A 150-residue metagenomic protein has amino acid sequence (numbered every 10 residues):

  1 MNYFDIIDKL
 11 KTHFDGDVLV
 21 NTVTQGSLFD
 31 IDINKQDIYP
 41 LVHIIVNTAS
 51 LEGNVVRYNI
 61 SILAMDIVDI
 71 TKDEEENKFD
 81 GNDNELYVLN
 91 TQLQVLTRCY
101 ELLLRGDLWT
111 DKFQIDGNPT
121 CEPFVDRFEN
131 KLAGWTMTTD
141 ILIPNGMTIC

Functional and structural regions predicted by a protein language model:
M1-T12, L51-R57, D107-C150: Short, charged interaction patches at domain edges and termini
M1-V55, T110: Small/polar-rich, solvent-exposed N-terminal microdomains that initiate assembly or binding
I45, S61-M65, T138-L142: Residue-level recognition of well-ordered beta-strand positions that form the cores of beta-sheet-rich folds across
S61-D80: Short acidic, glycine/tyrosine-flanked loop/strand segments centered on an H-E-D-like triad
E74-Q92: Short histidine-centered catalytic/ligand-binding loop motif
Y87-I115: Short, hydrophobic/π-rich interface segment
